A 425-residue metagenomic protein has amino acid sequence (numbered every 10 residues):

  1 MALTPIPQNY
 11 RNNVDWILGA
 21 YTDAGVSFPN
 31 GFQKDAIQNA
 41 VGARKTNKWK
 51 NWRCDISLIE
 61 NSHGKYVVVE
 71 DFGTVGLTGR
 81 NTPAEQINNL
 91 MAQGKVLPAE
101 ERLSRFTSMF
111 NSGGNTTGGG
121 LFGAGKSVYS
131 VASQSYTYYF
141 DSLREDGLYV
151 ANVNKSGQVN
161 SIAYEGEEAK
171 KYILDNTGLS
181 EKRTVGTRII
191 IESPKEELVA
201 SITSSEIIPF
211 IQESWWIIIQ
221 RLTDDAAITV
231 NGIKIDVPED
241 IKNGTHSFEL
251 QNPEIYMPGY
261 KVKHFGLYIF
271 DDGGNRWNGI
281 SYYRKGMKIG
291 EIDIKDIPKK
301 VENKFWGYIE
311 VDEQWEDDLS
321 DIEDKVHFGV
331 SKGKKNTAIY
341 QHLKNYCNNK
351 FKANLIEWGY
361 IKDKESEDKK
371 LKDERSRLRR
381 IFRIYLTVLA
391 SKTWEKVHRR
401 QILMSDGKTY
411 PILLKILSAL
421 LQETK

Functional and structural regions predicted by a protein language model:
M1-K65, T78-E85, L97-S104, S320 (+3 more regions): Bergerat-fold GHKL ATPase/HATPase_c domain
M1-Q8, L198, Y256-K425: Charged regulatory segments coupled to nucleotide-binding catalytic modules in large multidomain enzymes
G42, L58-S62, D71-V75, V128 (+3 more regions): Short, flexible loop/turn elements at secondary-structure junctions
T46-I56, T137-K171, E291-I294: Flexible phosphate/Mg2+-sensing switch loops adjacent to catalytic phosphate-binding sites
V67-V69: Hydrophobic/aromatic residues in the conserved F-box-adjacent beta-strands of the Bergerat ATP-binding
F72-V159: Flexible ATP-lid and adjacent glycine-rich G1/G2 motifs of the Bergerat
V96-G118, I217-R221, D225, A338-K370: Acidic, metal/cofactor-coordinating or nucleic-acid-engaging core segments within structured domains
T184-N275: Glycine/threonine-rich ATP-lid/beta-loop region of ATP-binding domains
